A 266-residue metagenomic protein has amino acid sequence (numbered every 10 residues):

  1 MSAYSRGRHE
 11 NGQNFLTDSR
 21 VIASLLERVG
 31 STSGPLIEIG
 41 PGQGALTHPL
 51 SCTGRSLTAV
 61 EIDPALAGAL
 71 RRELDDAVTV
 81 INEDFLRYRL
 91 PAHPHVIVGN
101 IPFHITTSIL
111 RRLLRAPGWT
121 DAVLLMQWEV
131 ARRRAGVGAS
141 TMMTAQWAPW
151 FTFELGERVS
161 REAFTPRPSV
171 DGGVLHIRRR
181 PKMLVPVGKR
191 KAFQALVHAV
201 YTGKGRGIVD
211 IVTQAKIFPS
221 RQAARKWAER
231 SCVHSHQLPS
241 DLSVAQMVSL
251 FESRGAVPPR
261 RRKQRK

Functional and structural regions predicted by a protein language model:
M1-H198, E229, S240, S249-K266: Catalytic cores of RNA-modifying enzymes
S19, T202, V244: Electropositive phosphate-/nucleotide-binding environments in soluble metabolic enzymes
R180, G188-H236: Long, well-ordered amphipathic alpha-helical subdomains in the mid-to-C-terminal portions of large enzyme subunits
V233-Q246: Catalytic core of IPPT-family isopentenyl/dimethylallyl transferases that prenylate adenosine-containing substrates
